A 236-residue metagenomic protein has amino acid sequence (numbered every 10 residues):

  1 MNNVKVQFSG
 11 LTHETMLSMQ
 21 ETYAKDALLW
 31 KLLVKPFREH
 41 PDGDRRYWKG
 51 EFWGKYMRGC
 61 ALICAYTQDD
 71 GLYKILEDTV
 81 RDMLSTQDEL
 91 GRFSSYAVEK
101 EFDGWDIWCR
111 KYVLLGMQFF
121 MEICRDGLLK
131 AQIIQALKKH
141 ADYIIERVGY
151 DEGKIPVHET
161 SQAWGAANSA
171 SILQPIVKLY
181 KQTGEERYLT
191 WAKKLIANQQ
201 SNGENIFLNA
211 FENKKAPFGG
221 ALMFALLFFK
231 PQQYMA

Functional and structural regions predicted by a protein language model:
M1-A236: Glycan-recognition and catalytic cores of secretory/periplasmic carbohydrate-active enzymes
